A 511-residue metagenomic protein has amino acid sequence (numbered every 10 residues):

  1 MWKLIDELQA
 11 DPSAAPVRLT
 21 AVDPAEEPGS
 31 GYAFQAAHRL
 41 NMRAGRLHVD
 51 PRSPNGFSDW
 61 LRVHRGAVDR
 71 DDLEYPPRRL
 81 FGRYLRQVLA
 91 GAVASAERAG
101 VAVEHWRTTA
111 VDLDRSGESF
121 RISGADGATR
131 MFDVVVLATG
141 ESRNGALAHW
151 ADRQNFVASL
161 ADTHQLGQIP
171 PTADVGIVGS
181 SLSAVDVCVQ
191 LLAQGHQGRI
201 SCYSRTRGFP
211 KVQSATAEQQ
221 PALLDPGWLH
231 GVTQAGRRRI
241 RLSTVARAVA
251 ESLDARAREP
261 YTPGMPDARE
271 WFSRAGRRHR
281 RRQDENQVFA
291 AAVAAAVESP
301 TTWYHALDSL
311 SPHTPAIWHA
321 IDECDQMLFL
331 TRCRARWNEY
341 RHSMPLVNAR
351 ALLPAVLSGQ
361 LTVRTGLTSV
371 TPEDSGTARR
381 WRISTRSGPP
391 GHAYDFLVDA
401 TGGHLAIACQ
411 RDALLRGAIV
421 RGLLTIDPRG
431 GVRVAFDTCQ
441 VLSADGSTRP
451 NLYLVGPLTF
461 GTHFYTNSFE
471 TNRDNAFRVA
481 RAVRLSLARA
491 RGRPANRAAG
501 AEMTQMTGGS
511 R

Functional and structural regions predicted by a protein language model:
M1-E26, V68-R489, R497-R511: Flavin (primarily FAD) cofactor-binding/catalytic cores of flavoenzymes
E27-P77: Active-site-adjacent segment of FAD-dependent monooxygenases/related oxidoreductases
